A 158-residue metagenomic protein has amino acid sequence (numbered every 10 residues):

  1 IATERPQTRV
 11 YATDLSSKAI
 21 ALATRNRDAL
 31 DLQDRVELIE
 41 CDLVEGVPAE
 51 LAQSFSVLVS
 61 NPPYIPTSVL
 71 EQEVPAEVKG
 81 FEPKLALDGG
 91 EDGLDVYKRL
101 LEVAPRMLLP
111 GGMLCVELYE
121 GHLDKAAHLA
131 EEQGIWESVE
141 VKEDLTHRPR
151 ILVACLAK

Functional and structural regions predicted by a protein language model:
T3-L156: S-adenosylmethionine
